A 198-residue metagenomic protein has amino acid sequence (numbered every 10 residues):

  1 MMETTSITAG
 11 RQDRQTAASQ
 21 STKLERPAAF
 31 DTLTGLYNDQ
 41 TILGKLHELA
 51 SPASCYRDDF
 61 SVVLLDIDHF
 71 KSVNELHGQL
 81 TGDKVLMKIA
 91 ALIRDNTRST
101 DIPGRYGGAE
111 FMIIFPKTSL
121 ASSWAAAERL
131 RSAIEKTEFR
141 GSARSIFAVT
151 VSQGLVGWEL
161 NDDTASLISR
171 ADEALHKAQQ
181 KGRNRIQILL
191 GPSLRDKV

Functional and structural regions predicted by a protein language model:
M2-L33, Q40-S51, D101-I102, I114: Signal-transducing coiled-coil linker helices
E25, N38-S61, K71-D95, G104-G108 (+4 more regions): Conserved long alpha-helical elements within nucleotide-processing catalytic cores of c-di-GMP signaling and class III
V62-L65, F111, V151-L155: A structural signal for short, well-ordered beta-strand segments
E75, F115-T118, E135, W158-E159 (+1 more regions): Residue-level recognition of strand-loop junctions within catalytic nucleotide-signaling folds
I93, T97, I134, E138 (+1 more regions): Hydrophobic recognition helices of helix-based DNA-binding modules
R105, I134-V151: Catalytic core regions of nucleotide second-messenger enzymes
W124-E128, V156-V198: Catalytic-core segments of nucleotide cyclases and related cyclic-nucleotide turnover enzymes
